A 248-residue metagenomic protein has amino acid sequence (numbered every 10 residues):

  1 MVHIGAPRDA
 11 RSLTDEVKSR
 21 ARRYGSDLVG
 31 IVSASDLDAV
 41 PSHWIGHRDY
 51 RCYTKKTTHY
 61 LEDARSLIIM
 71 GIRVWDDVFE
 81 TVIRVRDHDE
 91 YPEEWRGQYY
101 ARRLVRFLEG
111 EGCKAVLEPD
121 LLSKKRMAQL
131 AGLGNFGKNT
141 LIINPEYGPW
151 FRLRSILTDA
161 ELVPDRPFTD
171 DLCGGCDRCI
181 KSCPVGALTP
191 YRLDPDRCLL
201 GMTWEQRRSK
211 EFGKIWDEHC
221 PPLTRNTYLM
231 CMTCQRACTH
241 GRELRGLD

Functional and structural regions predicted by a protein language model:
M1-R86: Non-catalytic, usually N-terminal nucleic-acid engagement modules in DNA/RNA processing proteins
F79, V85-D248: Catalytic cores of enzyme domains
